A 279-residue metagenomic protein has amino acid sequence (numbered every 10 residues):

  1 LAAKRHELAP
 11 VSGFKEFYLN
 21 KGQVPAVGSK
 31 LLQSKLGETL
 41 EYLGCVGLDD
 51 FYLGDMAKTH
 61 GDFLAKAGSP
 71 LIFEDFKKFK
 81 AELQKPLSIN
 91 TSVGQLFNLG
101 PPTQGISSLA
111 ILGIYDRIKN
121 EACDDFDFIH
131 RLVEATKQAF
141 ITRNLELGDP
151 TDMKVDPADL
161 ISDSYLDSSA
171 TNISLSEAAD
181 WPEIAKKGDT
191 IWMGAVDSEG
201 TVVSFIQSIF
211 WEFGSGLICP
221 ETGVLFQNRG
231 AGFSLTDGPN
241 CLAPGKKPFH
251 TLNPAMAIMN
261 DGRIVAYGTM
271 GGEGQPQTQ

Functional and structural regions predicted by a protein language model:
L1-L53, A57-L96, G100-T103, I161 (+2 more regions): Noncatalytic scaffold domains of N-terminal-nucleophile
P70-I72, T201-V265, E273-Q277: Active-site rim segments in enzyme catalytic domains, especially the processed small/beta chain of N-terminal
L83, K187-T190, H250-L252: Short, small/polar residue-rich loop motifs at catalytic or cofactor-binding pockets
G94-P101, S107-I114, V202-I206, P254 (+1 more regions): Short, well-ordered beta-strand elements
L96-G105, T190-G194, I206-L217, T269-P276: Glycine-rich phosphate/pyrophosphate-binding beta-alpha loops
Q104-A110, R117, E121, Q138: Extended, domain-scale alpha-helical bundle/helix-rich regions
K119-S208, T222, R229: Internal maturation/activation junctions in enzymes
